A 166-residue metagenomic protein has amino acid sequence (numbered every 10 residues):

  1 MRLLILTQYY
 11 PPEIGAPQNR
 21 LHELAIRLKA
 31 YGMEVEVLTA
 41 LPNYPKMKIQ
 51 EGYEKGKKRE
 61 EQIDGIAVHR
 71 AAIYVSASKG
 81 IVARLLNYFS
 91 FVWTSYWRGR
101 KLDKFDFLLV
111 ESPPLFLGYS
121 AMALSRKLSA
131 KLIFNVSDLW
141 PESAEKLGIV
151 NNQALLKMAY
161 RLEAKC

Functional and structural regions predicted by a protein language model:
M1-D64: N-terminal subdomain of nucleotide-sugar transferases
Q8, I73-A83, K127-Y160: Acceptor-binding helix/loop patch of EC 2.4 sugar-transfer enzymes, predominantly nucleotide-sugar-dependent
P12, Y44-K46, A77, L117 (+1 more regions): Flexible, glycine-rich phosphate/dinucleotide-binding loops and adjacent beta-alpha linkers at cofactor/substrate
Y31, Y96, F116-Y119, A123-L128 (+1 more regions): Membrane-proximal helix-turn-helix segments that form the acceptor-binding/catalytic region of lipid-linked
E34, A67, K131: Residue-level detector of anion-binding/catalytic polar loops
V37-G99: A conserved catalytic-core segment of Leloir-type glycosyltransferases
R84-Y96, F107-A130, F134-S137: An aromatic- and histidine-rich active-site surface loop
K101-F105: Glycine-rich phosphate-binding loop signature in dinucleotide/nucleotide-binding domains
